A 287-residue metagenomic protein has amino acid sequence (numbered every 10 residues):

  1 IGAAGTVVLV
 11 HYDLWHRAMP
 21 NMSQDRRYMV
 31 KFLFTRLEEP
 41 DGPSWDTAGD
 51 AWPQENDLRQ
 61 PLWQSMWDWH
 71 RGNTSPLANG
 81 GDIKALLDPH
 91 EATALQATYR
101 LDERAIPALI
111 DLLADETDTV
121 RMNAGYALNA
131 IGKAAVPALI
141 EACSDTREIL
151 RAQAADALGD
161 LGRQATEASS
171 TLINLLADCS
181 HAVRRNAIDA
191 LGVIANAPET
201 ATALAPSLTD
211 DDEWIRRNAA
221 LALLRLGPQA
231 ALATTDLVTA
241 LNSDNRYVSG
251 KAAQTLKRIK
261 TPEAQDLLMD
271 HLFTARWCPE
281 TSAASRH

Functional and structural regions predicted by a protein language model:
I1-W15: Double-stranded beta-helix
H11-Y12, R27, T234, R246-S249 (+1 more regions): Short amphipathic alpha-helical surface patches that serve as generic macromolecular interface elements
L14-A97: Non-heme Fe(II)/2-oxoglutarate
L37, I259, A275: Phosphate/oxyanion-binding loops and surfaces in catalytic or ligand/nucleic-acid-binding neighborhoods
Q60-S75, E91-E103, D111, T119-K133 (+7 more regions): Structural detector for internal amphipathic alpha-helices that build alpha-solenoid repeat scaffolds
P76-L87, D102-A114, G132-S144, R163-A177 (+3 more regions): Amphipathic alpha-helical scaffolding segments comprising HEAT/armadillo-like alpha-solenoid repeats
D266-R286: Terminal, low-structured helical/coil segments at or just beyond the last alpha-helical repeat
